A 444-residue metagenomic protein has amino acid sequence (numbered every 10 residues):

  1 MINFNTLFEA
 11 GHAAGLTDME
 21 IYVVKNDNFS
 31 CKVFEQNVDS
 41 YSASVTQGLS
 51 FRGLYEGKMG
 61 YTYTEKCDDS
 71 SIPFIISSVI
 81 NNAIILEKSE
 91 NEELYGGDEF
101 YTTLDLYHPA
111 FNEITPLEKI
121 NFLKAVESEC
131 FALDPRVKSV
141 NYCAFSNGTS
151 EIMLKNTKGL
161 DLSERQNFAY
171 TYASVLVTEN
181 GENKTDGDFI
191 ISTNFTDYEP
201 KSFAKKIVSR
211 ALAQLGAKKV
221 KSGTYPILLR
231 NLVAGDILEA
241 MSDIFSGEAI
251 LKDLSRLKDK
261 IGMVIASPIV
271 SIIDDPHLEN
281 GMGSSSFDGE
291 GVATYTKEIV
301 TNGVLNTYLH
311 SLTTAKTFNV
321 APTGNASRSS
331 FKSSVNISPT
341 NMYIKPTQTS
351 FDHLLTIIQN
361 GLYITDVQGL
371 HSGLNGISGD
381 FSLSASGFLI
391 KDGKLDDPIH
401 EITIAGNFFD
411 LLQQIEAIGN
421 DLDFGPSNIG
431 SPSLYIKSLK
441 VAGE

Functional and structural regions predicted by a protein language model:
M1-E444: N-terminal small-residue-enriched
